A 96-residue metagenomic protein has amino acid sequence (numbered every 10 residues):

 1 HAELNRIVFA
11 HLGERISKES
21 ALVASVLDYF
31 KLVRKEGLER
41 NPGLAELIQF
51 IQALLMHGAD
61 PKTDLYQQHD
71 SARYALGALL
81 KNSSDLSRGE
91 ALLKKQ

Functional and structural regions predicted by a protein language model:
H1-Q96: C-terminal regulatory/interaction module of P-loop NTP-utilizing enzymes
